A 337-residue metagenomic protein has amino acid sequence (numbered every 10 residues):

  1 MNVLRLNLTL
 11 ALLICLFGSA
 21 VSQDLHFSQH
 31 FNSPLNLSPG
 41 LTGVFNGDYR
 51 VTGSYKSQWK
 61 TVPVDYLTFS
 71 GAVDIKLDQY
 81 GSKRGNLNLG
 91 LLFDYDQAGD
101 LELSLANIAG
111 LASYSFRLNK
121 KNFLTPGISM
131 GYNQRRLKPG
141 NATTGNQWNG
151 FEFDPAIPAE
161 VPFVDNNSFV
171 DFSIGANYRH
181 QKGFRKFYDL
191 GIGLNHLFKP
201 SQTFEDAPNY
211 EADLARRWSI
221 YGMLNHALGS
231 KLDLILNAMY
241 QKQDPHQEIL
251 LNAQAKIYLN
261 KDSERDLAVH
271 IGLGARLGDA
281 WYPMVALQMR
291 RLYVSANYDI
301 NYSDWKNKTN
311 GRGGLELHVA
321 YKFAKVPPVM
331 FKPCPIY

Functional and structural regions predicted by a protein language model:
M1-L8: Bacterial N-terminal signal peptides that target proteins for export
F17-S22: Sec/Tat signal peptide C-region and signal peptidase I cleavage site
Q23-Y337: Subset of outer-membrane beta-barrel
